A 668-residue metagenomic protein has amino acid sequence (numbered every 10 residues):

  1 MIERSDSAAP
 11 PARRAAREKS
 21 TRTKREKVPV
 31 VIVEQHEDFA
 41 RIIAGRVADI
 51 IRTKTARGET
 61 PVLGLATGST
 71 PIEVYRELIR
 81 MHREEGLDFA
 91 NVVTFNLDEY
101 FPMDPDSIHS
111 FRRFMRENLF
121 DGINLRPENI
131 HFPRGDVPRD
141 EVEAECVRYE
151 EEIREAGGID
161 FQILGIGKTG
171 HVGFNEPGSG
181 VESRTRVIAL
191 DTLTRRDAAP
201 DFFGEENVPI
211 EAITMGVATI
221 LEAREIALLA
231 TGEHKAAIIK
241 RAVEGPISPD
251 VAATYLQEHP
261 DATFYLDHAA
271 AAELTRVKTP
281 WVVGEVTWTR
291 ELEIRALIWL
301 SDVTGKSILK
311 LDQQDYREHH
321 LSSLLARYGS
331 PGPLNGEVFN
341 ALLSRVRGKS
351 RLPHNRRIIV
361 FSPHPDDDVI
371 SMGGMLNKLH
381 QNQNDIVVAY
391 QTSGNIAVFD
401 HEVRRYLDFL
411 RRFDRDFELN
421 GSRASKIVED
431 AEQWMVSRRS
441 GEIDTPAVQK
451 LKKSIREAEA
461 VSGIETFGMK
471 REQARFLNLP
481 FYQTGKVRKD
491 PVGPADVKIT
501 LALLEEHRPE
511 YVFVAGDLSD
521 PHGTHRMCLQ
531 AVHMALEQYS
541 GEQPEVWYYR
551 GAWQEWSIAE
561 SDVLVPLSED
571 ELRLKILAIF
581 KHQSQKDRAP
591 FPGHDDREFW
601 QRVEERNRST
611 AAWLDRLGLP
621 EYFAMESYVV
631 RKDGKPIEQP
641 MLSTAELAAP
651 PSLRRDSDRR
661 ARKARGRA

Functional and structural regions predicted by a protein language model:
I2-R4, K27, E34, D38-F39 (+2 more regions): Conserved phosphate- and dinucleotide-binding cores of soluble alpha/beta proteins, encompassing both enzyme active
I2-V62, R80, L352: N-terminal glycine-/serine-/threonine-rich phosphate-binding loop
V62, V93, D160-F161, E225 (+2 more regions): Structural motif
V74-R80, V172-R184, D520-Q538: Short Gly/Thr/Asp-enriched flexible loops that form oxyanion-binding sites at enzyme active sites
N91-F101, H131-D136, A474-F476: A short, structured active-site edge motif that brings together acidic residues
V92-D98, A230, T263-H268, V387-Q391: Short internal beta-strands
P138, E293-P365, V369-Y548, L577-K581 (+3 more regions): Active-site beta-strand->loop->alpha-helix modules in alpha/beta enzyme cores, enriched in Gly/His/Asp(Glu)
W556-L614: A conserved mid-domain beta-alpha-beta active-site/ligand-binding segment of alpha/beta enzyme cores
